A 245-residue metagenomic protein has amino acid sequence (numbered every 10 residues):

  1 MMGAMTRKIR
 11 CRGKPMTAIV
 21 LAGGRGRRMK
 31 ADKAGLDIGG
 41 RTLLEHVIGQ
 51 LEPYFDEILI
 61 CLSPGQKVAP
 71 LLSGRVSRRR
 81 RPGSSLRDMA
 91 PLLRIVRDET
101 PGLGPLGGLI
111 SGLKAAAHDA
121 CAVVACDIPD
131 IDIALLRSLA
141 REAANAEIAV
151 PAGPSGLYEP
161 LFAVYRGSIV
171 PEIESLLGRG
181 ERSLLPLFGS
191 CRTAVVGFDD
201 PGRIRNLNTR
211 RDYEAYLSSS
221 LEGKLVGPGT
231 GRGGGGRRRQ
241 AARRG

Functional and structural regions predicted by a protein language model:
M1-A4, R12-K14: Short, Lys/Arg-enriched N-terminal segments with co-localized hydrophobic residues within the first ~10-30 amino acids
G3, G74, G83, G223 (+2 more regions): Residue-identity detector for glycine
I9-E181, P186-R203, R210-L225: Nucleotide and nucleotide-moiety/phosphate-recognizing core
R203-I204, G231: Short linear loop/turn motifs
